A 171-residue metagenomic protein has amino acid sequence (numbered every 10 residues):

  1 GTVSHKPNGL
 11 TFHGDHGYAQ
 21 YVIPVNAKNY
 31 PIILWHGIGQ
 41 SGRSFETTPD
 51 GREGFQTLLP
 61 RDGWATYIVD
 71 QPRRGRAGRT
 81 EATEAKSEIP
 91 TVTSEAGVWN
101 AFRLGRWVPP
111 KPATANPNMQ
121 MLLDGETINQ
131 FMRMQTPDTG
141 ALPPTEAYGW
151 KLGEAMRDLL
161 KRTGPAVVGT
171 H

Functional and structural regions predicted by a protein language model:
G1-A27: N-terminal cap/lid segment of alpha/beta-hydrolase-fold proteins
P24, G51, D62, V168-T170: Ligand-binding pocket scaffold of soluble enzyme catalytic domains
N29-G37: Short beta-strand element of the alpha/beta-hydrolase
I32, T66, V167-G169: Hydrophobic beta-strand anchors of alpha/beta hydrolase catalytic cores
H36-T48: Active-site glycine-rich loops that stabilize anionic/oxyanionic intermediates across multiple enzyme folds
R52-G78: Conserved alpha/beta-hydrolase
G97-E146: Extended, charge-rich helix/loop segments that form flexible, surface "patches" used to engage negatively charged
T145-V167: Conserved acidic catalytic loop of the alpha/beta-hydrolase fold
